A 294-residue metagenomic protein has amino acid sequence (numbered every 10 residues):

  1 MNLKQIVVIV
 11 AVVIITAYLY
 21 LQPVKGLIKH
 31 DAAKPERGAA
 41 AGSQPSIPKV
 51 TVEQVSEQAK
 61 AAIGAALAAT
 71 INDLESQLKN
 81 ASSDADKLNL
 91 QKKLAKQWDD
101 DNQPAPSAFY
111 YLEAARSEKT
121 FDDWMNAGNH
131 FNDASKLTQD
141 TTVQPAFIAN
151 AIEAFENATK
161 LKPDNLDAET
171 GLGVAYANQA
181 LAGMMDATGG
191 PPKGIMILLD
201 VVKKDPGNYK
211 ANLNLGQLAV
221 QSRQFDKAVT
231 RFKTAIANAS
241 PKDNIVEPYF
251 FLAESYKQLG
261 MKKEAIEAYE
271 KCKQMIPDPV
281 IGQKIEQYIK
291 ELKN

Functional and structural regions predicted by a protein language model:
N2-A105: N-terminal leader/linker segments that initiate helical-solenoid repeat arrays
S82-A85, E118-K119, P163, P206 (+2 more regions): Short coil turns that delineate tetratricopeptide repeat
L90, D123-W124, A168, A211 (+4 more regions): TPR alpha-solenoid repeat register
K93, N126, H130, G171 (+3 more regions): Canonical tetratricopeptide repeat
W98, Y111, H130-F131, Y176 (+4 more regions): Residue at a conserved register position within TPR or TPR-like alpha-solenoid repeats
